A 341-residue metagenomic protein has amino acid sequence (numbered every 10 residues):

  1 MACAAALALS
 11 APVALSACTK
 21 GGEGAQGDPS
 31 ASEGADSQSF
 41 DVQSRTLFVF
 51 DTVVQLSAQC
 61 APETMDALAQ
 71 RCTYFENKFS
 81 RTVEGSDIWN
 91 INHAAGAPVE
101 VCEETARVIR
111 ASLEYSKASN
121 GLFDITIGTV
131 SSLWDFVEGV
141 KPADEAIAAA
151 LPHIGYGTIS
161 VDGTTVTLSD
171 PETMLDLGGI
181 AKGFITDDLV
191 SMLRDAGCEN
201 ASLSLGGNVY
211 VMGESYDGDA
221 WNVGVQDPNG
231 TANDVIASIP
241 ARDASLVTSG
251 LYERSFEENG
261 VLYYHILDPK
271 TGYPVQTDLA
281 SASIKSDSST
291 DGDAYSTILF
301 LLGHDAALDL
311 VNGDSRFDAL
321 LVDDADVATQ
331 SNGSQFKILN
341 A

Functional and structural regions predicted by a protein language model:
M1-A341: Mature catalytic core of soluble alpha/beta enzymes
